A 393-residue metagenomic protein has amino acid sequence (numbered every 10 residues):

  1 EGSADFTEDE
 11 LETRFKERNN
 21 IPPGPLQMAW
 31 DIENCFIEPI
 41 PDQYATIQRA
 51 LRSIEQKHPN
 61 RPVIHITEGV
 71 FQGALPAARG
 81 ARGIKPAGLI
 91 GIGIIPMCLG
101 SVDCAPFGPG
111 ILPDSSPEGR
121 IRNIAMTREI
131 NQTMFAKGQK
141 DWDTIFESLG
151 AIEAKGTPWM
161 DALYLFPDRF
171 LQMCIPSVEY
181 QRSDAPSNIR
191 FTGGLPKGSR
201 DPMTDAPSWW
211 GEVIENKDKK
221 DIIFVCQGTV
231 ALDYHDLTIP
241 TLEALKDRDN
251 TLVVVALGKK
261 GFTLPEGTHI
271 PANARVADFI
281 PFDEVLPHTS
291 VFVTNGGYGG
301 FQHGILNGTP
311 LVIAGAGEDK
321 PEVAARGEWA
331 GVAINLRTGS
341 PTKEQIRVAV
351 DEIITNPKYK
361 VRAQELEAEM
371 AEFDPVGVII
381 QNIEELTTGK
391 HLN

Functional and structural regions predicted by a protein language model:
E1-H58, I121-R128: Phosphate/nucleotide-donor binding subsite
F36-I124, L165, S177-E179: Conserved nucleotide-sugar donor-interacting segment of glycosyltransferase catalytic cores, predominantly GT-B
T144-G156, M160-T192: Long, low-complexity segments enriched in small/aliphatic residues
Q181-E266: Conserved catalytic-core segment of nucleotide-activated headgroup transferases in glycan assembly
G261-I280: Nucleotide-activated donor-binding/catalytic signature segment of Leloir-type glycosyltransferases, i.e., the conserved
D278-A325: A donor-sugar binding/catalytic signature common to diverse glycosyltransferases and related nucleotide-sugar
E318-A349, V361: Change "using UDP/GDP/dTDP sugars" to "using nucleotide sugars
K343-N393: C-terminal amphipathic helix plus adjacent low-complexity, charged tail appended to glycosyltransferase catalytic
